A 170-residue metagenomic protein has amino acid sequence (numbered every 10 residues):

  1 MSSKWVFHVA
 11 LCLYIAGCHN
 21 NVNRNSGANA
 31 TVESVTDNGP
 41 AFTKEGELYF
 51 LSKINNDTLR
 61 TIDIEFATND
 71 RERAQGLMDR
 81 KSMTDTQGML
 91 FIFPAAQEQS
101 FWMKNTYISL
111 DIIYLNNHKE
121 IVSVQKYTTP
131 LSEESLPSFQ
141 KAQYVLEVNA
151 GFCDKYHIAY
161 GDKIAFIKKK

Functional and structural regions predicted by a protein language model:
M1-F7: Bacterial N-terminal signal peptides that target proteins for export
I15-G17: C-terminal motif of bacterial Sec signal peptides marking the signal peptidase cleavage site
H19-K170: Compact, glycine-rich, soluble single-domain proteins
